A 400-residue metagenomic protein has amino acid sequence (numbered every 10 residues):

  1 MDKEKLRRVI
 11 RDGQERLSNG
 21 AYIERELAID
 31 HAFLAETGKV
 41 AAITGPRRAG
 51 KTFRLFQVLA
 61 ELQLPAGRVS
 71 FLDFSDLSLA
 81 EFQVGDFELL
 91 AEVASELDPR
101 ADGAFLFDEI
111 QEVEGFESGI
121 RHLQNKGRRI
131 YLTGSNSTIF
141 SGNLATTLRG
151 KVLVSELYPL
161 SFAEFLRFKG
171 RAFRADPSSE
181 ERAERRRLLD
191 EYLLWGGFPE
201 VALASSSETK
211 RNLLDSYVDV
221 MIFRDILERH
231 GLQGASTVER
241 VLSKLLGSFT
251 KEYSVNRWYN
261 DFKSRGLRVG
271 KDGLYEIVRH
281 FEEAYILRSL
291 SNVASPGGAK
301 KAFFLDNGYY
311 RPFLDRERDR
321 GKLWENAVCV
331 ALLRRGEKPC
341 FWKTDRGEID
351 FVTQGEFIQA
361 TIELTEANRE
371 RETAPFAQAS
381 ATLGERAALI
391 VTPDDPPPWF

Functional and structural regions predicted by a protein language model:
D2-R16, S137, N143-K251: Interdomain motor-coupling "hinge/lid" segment immediately C-terminal to the ATP-binding subdomain of NTP-driven enzymes
S18-A35: Pre-Walker A adenine-sensing motif
I43: Hydrophobic anchor at the beta1->P-loop junction of P-loop NTPases
R47-R48: Walker A (P-loop) phosphate-binding loop of P-loop NTPases
K51-T52: Conserved lysine of the Walker
S70-R100: Short glycine-rich substrate-engagement loop in P-loop NTPases that contacts/grips substrate
L106, R129-S135, E156: Structural recognition of the conserved hydrophobic beta-strand(s) that form the central parallel beta-sheet of P-loop
L203, S207-F357: Accessory nucleic acid-recognition modules appended to NTPase machines
